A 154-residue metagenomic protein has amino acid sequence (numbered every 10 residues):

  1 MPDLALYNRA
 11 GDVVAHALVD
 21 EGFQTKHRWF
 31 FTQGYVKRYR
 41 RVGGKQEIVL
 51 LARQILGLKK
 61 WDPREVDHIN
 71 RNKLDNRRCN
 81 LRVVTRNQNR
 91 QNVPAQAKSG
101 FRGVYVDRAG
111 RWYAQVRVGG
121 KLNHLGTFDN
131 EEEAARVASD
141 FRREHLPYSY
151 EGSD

Functional and structural regions predicted by a protein language model:
M1-V66, R71-H145, S149-S153: Conserved recognition-core residues within compact binding domains
